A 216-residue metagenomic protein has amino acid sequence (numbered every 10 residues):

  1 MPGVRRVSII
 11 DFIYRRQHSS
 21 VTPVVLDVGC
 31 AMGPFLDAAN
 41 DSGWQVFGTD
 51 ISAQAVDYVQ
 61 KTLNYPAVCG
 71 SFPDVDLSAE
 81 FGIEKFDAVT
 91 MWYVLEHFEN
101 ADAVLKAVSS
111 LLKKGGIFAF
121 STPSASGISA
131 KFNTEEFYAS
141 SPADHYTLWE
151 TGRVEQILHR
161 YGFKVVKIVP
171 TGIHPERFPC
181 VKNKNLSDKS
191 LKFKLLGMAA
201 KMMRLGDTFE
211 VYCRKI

Functional and structural regions predicted by a protein language model:
R6-N133, L148-Y161, T171-I173, L205-K215: Conserved SAM-binding loop
G43, H97, Y138-S141, L195-G197: Short, functionally important structural connectors and interaction interfaces within domains
D57, Y138, K201-M202: Short secondary-structure boundary/capping segments
N64-A67, E136-A139, K184-L186: Short, hinge-like loop/turn segments at secondary-structure boundaries
F137-W149: Short, contiguous acidic/charged loop-to-helix segments that flank catalytic cores in large enzymes
K164: Membrane-embedded helix-turn/re-entrant segments that form the catalytic/gating core of multi-pass membrane enzymes
K167-I216: A C-terminal cap/extension of S-adenosyl-L-methionine-dependent methyltransferases that defines the acceptor-substrate
